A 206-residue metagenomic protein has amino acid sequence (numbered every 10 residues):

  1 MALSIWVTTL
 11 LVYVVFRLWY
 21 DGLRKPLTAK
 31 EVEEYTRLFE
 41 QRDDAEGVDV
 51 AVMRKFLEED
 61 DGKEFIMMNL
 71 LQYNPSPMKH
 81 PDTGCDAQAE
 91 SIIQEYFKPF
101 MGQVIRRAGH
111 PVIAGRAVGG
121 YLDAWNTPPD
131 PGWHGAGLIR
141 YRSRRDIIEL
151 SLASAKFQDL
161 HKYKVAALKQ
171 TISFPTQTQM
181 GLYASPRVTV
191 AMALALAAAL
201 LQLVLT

Functional and structural regions predicted by a protein language model:
M1-W133, Q177-T206: Short S/T/G/P-rich N-terminal loop/turn motif that feeds into the first structured element of a domain
K79, R142-L160: Short amphipathic alpha-helices within nucleic acid-binding modules
P131-G135, I139-R140, R145: Acidic, glycine-rich flexible loop segments
L160-T176: Conserved short beta-strand edge segments in small beta-sheet-based binding/regulatory domains
